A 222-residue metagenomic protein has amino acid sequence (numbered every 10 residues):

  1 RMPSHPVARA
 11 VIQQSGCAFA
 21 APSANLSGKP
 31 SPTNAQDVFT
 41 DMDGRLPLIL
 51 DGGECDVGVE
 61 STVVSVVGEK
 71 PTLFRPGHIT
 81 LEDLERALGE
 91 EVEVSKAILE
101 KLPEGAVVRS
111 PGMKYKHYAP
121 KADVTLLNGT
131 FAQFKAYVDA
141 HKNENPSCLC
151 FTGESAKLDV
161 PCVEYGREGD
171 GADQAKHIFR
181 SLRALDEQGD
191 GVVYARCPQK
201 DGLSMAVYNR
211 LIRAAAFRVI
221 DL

Functional and structural regions predicted by a protein language model:
R1-L222: Active-site-adjacent structural elements in enzyme catalytic cores
